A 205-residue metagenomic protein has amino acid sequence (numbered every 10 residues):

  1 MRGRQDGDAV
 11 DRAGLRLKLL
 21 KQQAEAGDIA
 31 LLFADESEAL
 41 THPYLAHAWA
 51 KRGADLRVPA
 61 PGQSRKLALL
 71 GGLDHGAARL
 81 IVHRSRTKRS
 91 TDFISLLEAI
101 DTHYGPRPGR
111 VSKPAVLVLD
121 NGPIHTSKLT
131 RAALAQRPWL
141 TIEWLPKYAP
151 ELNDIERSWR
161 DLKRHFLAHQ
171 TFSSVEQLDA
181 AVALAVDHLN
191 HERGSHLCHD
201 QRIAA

Functional and structural regions predicted by a protein language model:
M1-R4, S37-A39: Conserved short alpha-helical interface segments
A9-A99, H199-A204: Extended, low-complexity cationic-aromatic segments
D28-I29, I155-A205: C-terminal anion-handling pockets and recognition modules
A30, A115-V116, T141: The start of beta-strands in P-loop NTPase/AAA+ ATPase cores
F33-D35, G71-G72, A78, L97 (+5 more regions): Mobile genetic element proteins and their domesticated derivatives, centered on retroelements and DNA transposons
D55-G62, P138-R157, T171: RNase H-like polynucleotidyl transferase catalytic core
L97, G109-T126, Y148, N153: Acidic/histidine-rich, metal-coordinating catalytic segments
S127-R137: Short, aromatic/basic amphipathic alpha-helical patches
